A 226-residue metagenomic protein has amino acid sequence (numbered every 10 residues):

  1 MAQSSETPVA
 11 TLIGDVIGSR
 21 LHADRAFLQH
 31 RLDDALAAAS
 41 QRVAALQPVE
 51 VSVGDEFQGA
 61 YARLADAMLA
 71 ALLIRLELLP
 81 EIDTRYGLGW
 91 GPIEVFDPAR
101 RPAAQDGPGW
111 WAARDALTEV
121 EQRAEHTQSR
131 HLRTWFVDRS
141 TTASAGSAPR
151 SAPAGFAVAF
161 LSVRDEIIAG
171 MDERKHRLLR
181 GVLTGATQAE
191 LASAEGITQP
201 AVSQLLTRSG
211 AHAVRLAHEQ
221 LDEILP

Functional and structural regions predicted by a protein language model:
A2-H126: DNA-contacting interfaces and partner/effector-binding or oligomerization modules in DNA-centric proteins
S4, A159, A169, T184-G185 (+3 more regions): Regulatory/sensor and coupling segments of signal-transduction and defense proteins
G107-G170, E223-L225: Linker/hinge segments immediately adjacent to helix-turn-helix/homeobox DNA-binding domains
E166, G170, L179, L183 (+1 more regions): Short amphipathic alpha-helical interaction segments
R174-V182, L191, D222: Short alpha-helical "packing" element that flanks the helix-turn-helix/winged-helix DNA-binding module
Q188-E195, V202: Short alpha-helical "recognition helix" segments of helix-turn-helix
S203-T207: Key DNA-contacting residues within the recognition helix of helix-turn-helix
G210-L225: Short, Lys/Arg-enriched C-terminal cap helix and immediately downstream tail that follows
